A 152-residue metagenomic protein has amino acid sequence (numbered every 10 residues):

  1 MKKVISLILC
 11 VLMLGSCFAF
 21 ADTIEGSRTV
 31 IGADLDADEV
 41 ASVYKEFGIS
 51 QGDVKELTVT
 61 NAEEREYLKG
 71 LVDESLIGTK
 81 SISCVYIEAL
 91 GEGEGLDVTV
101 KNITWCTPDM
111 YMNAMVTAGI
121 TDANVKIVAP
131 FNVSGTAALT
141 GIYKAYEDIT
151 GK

Functional and structural regions predicted by a protein language model:
M1-L9: Positively charged n-region of N-terminal signal peptides that target proteins for export
L9, M13-S16: Hydrophobic core
C17-A21: Sec/Tat signal peptide C-region and signal peptidase I cleavage site
D22-N124: N-terminal, leucine/charged-rich tether regions that mediate assembly and partner docking in large macromolecular
S83, T140-Y143: Short N-proximal segments of mature Sec-exported proteins
C106, M110, V133-A137, G141: Charged, alpha-helix-enriched surfaces in structured cytosolic catalytic cores of large nucleotide-utilizing machines
N124-N132: A short glycine/serine-rich beta->alpha loop
F131-G135, Y143-K152: Long, charge-dense
